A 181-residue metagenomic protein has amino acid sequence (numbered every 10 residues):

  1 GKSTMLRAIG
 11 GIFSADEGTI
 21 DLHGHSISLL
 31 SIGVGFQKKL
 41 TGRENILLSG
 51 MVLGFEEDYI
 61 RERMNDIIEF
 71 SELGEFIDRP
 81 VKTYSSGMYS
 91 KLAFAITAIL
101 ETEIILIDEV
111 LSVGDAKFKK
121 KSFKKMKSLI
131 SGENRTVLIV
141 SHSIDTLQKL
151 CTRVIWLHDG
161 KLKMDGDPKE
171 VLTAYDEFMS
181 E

Functional and structural regions predicted by a protein language model:
G10: Helix-to-loop junction immediately C-terminal to a conserved catalytic motif
D16-I27, L162: ABC nucleotide-binding domain "signature motif"
S28, L47, Y59-F76: Conserved ABC ATPase "signature" region
S141-H142: H-loop/switch region of ABC-family ATPase nucleotide-binding domains
L147-K149: A short, surface-exposed alpha-helical micro-motif characterized by mixed small hydrophobic and charged/polar residues
D159-G160, Y175: Conserved ABC ATPase "signature" C-loop
D165-G166: ABC ATPase "signature
